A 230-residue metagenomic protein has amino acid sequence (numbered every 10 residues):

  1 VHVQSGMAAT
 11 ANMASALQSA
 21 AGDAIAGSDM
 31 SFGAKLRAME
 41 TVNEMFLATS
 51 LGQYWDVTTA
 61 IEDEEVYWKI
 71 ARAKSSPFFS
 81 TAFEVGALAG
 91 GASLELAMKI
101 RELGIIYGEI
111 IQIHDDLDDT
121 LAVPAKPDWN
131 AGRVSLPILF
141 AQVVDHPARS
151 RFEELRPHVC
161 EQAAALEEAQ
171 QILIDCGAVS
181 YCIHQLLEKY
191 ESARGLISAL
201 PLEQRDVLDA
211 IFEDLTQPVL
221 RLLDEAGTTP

Functional and structural regions predicted by a protein language model:
V1-S150: Mg2+-dependent prenyl diphosphate-binding active-site environment of isoprenoid biosynthetic enzymes
S31-F32, I197-D206: Surface-exposed helix-capping loop/turn segments at secondary-structure junctions
K35, E64, A148-R149, A163-L166 (+2 more regions): Alpha-helix initiation and N-capping motif
L36, E40, M98-R101, H184-L187 (+1 more regions): Short, charged, amphipathic alpha-helical segments
M45, I110-I113, K189, A193-L196 (+2 more regions): Amphipathic alpha-helices that form helix-helix packing interfaces
Q112, D118, A122, V143-H146 (+4 more regions): Hydrophobic alpha-helix feature that most strongly marks membrane-spanning transmembrane helices and their immediate
F152-S198: Mobile late-domain/C-terminal helix-loop "cap" segments that border catalytic sites or the cytosolic face
L202-P230: Short, amphipathic C-terminal "tail helix"
